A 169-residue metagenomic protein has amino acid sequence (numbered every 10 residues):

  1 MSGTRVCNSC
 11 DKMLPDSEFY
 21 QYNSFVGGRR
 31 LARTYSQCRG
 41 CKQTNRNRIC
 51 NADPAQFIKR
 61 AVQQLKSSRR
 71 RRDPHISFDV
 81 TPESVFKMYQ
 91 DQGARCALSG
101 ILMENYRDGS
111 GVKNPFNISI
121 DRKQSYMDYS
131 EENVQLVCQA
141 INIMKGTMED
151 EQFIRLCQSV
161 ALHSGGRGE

Functional and structural regions predicted by a protein language model:
M1-L98, S130, M144, E151-G165: Contiguous alpha-helical segments
K12-R29, E104-Q124: Short recognition patches in nucleic-acid-associated and regulatory proteins
A94-L98, F116-S125, L136-Q139: Histidine-centered catalytic micro-motifs used for acid/base chemistry in nuclease and nucleotide-processing active
S99-M103: Active-site-adjacent loop/helix surface patches within enzyme catalytic domains that shape the substrate-binding cleft
E104-R107, M127-D128, K145-T147: Short catalytic/ligand-binding loop motif for oxyanion handling, primarily in non-cytosolic enzymes, centered on
G111-V112, Q135, E151-R155: "Short basic amphipathic alpha-helical interaction patches in structured regions
V112-K113, Y129-E131: Extracellular/periplasmic catalytic domains that process cell-envelope and extracellular macromolecules
E131-V137, G165-E169: Short Fe-S-cluster ligation motifs
